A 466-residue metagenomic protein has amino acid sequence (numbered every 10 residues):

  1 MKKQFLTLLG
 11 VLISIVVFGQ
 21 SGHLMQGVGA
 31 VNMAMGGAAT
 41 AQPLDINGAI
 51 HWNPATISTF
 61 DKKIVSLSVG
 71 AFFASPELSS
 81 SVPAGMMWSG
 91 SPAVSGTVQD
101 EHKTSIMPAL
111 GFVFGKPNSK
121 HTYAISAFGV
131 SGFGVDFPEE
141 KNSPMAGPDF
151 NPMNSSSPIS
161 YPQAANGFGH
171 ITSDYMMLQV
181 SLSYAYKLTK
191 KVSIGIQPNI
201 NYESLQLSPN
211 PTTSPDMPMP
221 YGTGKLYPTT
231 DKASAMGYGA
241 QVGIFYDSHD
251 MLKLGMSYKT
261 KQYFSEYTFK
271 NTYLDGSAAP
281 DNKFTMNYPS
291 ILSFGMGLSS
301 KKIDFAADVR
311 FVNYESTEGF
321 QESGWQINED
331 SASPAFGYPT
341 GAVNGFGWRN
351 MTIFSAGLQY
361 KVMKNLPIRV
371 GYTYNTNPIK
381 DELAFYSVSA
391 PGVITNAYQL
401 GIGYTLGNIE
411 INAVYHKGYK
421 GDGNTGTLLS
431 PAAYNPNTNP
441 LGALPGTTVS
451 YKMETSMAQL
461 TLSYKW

Functional and structural regions predicted by a protein language model:
M1-Q4: Positively charged n-region of N-terminal signal peptides that target proteins for export
T7-V11, I125: Sec-dependent N-terminal signal peptides
V11-L12, K62: Repetitive helical segments and hydrophobic/amphipathic motifs
S14-V16: N-terminal signal peptide c-region/cleavage motif recognized by signal peptidases
Q20-G36, T40, S105-W466: Outer-membrane beta-barrel porins/channels
L44-W52, S58-M145: Outer-membrane beta-barrel translocator/receptor signature
W52-N53, V242: A generic local structural motif
